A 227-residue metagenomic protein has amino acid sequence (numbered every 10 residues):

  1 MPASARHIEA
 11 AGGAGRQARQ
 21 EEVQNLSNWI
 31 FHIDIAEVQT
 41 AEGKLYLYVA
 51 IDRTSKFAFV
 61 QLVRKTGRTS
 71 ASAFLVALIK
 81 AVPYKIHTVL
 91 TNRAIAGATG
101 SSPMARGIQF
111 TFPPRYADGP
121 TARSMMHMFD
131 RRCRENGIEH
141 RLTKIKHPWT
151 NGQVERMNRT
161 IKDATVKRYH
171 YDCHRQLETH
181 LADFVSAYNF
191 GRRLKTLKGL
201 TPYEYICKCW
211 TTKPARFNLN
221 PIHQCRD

Functional and structural regions predicted by a protein language model:
M1-F31, I35-V38, I95, P114-D130 (+1 more regions): Basic, flexible linker segments flanking DNA-binding modules in nucleic acid-interacting mobile-element proteins
G15-A18, T121, N136-I138, R159-D227: C-terminal domain-tail junction helix/linker
I33-F59: An active-site-proximal beta-strand-loop segment
D34, A50, K56, L75 (+9 more regions): Mobile genetic element proteins and their domesticated derivatives, centered on retroelements and DNA transposons
I35, R53, K65, R93 (+1 more regions): Residues immediately flanking
Q61-T88, G119: Active-site beta-loop-alpha junctions of metal-dependent nucleic acid enzymes, especially the RNase H-like/DDE
K85-G100: Cysteine/selenocysteine-centered motifs that mediate thiol-based redox chemistry or coordinate metal-sulfur cofactors
T91-R93, R106, P113-K162, L177-A182 (+1 more regions): RNase H-like two-metal-ion nuclease catalytic core shared by retroviral integrases and related mobile-element nucleases
